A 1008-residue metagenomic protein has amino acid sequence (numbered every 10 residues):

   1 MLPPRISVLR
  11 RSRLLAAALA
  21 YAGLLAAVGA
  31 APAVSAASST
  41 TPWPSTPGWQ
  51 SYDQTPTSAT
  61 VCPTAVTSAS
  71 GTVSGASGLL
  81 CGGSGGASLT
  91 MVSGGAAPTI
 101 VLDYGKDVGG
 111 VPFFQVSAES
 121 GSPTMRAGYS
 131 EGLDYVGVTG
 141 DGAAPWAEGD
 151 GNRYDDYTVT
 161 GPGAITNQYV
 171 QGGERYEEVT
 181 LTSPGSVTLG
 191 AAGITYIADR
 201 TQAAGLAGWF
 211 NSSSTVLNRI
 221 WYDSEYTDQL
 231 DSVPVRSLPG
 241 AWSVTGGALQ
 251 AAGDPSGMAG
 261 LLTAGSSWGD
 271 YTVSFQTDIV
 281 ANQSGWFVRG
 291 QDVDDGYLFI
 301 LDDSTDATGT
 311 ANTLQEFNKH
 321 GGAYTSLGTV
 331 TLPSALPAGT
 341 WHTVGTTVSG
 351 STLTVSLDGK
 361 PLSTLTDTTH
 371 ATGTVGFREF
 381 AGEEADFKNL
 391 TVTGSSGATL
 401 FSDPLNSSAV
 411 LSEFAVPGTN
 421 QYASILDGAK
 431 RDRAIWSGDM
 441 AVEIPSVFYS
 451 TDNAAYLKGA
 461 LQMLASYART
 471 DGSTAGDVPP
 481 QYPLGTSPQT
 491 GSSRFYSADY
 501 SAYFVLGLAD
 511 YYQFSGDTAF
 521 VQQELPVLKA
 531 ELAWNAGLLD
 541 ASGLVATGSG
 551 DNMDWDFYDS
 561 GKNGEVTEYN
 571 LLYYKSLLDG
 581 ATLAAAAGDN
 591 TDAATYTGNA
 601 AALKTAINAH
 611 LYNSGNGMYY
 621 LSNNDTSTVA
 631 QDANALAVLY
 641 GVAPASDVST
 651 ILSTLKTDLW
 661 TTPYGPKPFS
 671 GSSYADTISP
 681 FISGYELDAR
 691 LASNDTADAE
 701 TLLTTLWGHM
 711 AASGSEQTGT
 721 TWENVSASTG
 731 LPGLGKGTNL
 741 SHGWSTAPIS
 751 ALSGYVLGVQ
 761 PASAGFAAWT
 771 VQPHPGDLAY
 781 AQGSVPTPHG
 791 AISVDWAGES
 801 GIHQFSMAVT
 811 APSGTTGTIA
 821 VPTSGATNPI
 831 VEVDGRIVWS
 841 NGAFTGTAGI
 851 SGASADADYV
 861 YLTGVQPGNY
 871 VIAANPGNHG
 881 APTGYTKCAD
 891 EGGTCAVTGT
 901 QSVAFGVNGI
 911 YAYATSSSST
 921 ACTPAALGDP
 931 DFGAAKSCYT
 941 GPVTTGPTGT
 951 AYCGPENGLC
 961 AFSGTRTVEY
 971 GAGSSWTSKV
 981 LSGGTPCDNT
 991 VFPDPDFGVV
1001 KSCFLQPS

Functional and structural regions predicted by a protein language model:
L2-A37: Secretory targeting and sorting signals
A37-G350, S356-I425, T474-A475, A546: Extracellular/oxidizing-compartment recognition motifs
W43-P47, A697-G880: Non-catalytic C-terminal accessory modules of carbohydrate-active enzymes
V111-S120, T124-Y129, T166, E177-T182 (+6 more regions): Alpha-helical support elements that line or immediately flank enzyme active sites and cofactor-binding pockets
G132-D150, G296, A454-F557, W707-P732: Helix-terminus loop motifs that line ligand-binding clefts
P184, A191-S212, R219-S243, I300 (+11 more regions): Active-site acid/base region of carbohydrate-active enzymes
D231, R431-I435, D439, F504-V505 (+3 more regions): C-terminal capping/lid segments that line or modulate ligand- or cofactor-binding pockets
R836-T847, A853, P876-P1007: Extracellular, modular beta-sheet/disulfide-rich ectodomains of secreted and cell-surface proteins
